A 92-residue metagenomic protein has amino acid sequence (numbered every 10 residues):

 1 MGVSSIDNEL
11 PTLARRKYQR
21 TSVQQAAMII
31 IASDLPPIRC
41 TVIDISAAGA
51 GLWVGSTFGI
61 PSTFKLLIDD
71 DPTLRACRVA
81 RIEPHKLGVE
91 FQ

Functional and structural regions predicted by a protein language model:
M1-I43: N-terminal helix initiation/capping motif
D7-L13, I68-A76: Short, surface-exposed, charge-dense and proline/glycine-enriched linear segments
Q25-F58, E83-G88: Short strand-loop-strand
Q25-I31, P61-T73: Short conserved beta-strand and strand-loop elements enriched in small hydrophobics with frequent Asp/Gly
R39-T41, K65, L74-A76: Well-ordered beta-strand positions in beta-sheet-rich domains
S56, I68-D70, R81: Non-cytosolic beta-sheet module surface loops
R75-Q92: C-terminal structural segments of small proteins and small subunits
